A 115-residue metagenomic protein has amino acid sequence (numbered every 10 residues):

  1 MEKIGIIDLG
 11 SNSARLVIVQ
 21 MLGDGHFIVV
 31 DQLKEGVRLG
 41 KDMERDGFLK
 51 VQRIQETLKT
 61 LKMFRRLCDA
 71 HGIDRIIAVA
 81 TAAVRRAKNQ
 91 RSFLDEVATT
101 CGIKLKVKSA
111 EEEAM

Functional and structural regions predicted by a protein language model:
M1-L9, V17-M115: Nucleotide/phosphate-binding catalytic cleft detector across ATP-hydrolyzing and phosphate-transferring enzymes
N12: Primarily the dimerization/phosphotransfer
